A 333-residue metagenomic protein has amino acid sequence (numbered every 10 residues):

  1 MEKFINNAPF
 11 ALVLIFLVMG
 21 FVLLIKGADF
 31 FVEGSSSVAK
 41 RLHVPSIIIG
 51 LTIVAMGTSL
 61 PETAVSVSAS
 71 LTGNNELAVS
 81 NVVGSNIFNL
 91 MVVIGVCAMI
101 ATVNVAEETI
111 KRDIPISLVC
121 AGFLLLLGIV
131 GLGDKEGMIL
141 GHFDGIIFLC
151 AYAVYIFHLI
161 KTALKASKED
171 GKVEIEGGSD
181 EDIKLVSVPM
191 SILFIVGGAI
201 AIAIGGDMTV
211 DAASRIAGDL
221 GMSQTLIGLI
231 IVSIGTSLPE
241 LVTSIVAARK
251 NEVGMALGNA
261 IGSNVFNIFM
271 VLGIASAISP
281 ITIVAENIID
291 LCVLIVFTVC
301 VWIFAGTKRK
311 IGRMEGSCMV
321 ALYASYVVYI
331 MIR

Functional and structural regions predicted by a protein language model:
M1-R333: Hydrophobic alpha-helical segments, chiefly the membrane-spanning helices and signal/signal-anchor peptides
